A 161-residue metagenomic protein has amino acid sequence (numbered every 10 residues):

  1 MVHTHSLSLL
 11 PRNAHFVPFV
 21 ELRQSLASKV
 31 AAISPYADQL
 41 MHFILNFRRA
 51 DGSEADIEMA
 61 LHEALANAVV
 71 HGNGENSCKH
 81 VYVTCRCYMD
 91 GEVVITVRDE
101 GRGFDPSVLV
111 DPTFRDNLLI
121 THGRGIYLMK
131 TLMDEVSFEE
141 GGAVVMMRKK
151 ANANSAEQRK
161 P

Functional and structural regions predicted by a protein language model:
V2-R23, V69-P161: Conserved beta-strand-loop-beta-strand hairpin that lines the nucleotide-binding pocket of ATP/GTP-utilizing enzymes
S25-Y36: A short beta-loop-alpha structural element at the N-terminal edge of CoA-dependent acyl/N-acetyltransferase catalytic
P35, D56-M59, E92, T131: Alpha-helical macromolecular-interaction surfaces
D38-E63, L118-L119: Conserved short strand/loop->alpha-helix "switch" segment adjacent to the catalytic nucleotide/phosphoryl-transfer site
H62, A66, V70: Short alpha-helix lining the ATP-binding pocket of the histidine-kinase-like ATPase
